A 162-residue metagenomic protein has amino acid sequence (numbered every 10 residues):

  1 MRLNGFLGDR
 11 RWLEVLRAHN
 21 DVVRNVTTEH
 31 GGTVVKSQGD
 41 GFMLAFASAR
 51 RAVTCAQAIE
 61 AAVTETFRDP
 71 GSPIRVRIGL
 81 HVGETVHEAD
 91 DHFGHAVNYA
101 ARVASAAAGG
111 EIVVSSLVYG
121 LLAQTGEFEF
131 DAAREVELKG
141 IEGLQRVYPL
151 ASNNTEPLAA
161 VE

Functional and structural regions predicted by a protein language model:
M1-T54, A62: Catalytic NTP-binding/metal-coordinating core of nucleotidyl cyclase/transferase enzymes
F6, R24, M43-P157: Catalytic beta-strand-to-alpha-helix segment of the class III nucleotidyl cyclase homology domain
A159-E162: Phosphate/diphosphate-binding glycine-rich loops and adjacent basic-rich segments that engage nucleotide
